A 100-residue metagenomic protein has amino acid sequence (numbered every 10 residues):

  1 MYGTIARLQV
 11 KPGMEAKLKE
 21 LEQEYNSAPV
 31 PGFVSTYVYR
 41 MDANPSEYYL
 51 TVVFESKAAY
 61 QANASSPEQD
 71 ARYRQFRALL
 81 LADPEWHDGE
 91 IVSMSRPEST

Functional and structural regions predicted by a protein language model:
Y2, S35-S46, R74-T100: Glycine-rich beta-strand-turn "strand-cap" elements at beta-sheet edges
Y2-L8, S35-S66: Short, well-ordered beta-strand segments in beta-rich or mixed alpha/beta enzyme and ligand-binding folds
Q9-K19: Short, surface-exposed ligand-recognition loops at beta-strand->loop->(often short) alpha-helix junctions that present
V10-P12, F54-S56, E90-S93: Non-catalytic surface loops within mature trypsin-like serine protease
E24-S35, V53-H87: An amphipathic, aromatic/His-enriched active-site/gating alpha helix that lines ligand/cofactor pockets
